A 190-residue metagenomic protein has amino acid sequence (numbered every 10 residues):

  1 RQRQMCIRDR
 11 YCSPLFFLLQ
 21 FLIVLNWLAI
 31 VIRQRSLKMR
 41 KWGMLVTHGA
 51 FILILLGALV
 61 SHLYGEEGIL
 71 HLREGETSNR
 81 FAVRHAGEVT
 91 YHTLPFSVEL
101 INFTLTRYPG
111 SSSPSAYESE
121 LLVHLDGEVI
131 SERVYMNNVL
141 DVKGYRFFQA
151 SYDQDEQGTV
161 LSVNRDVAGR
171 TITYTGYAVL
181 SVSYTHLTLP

Functional and structural regions predicted by a protein language model:
Q2, Q20, Q34, Q149 (+1 more regions): Residue-identity detector for glutamine
Q2-I7, H186-P190: Short, small-residue-biased leader/transition segments that mark boundaries at the very start of proteins
Q4, M39-K41, R133-V134: Short hydrophobic "helix-edge" motifs at membrane interfaces and signal-peptide entry regions
R8-P14, A150, E156: Pore-loop/selectivity-filter region of tetrameric P-loop cation channels
Y11-R80, V167-L187: Internal alpha-helical transmembrane segments
P14, V139-L140, P190: Proline-rich low-complexity regions
L59-A178: Soluble non-transmembrane domains of integral membrane proteins
